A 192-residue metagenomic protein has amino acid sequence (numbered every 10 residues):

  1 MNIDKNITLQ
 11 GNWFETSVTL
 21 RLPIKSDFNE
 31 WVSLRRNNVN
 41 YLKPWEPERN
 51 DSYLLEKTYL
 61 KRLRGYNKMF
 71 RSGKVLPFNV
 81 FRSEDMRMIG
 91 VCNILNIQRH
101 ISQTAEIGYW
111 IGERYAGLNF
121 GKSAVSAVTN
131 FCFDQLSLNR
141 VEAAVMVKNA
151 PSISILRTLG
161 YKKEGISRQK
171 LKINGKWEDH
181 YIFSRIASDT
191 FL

Functional and structural regions predicted by a protein language model:
M1-E30, L34-Y41, P77-L192: Acyl-donor (CoA/ACP) binding surface of acyl/acetyltransferases
K43-R64: Conserved GNAT-fold acetyl-CoA-binding loop/helix
D51, R64-N79: A short helix-loop-beta-strand connector motif used in the catalytic cores of GNAT acetyltransferases and, in some
K61-G65, A127-N130: Generic recognition of well-ordered alpha-helical segments within structured catalytic/regulatory domains
